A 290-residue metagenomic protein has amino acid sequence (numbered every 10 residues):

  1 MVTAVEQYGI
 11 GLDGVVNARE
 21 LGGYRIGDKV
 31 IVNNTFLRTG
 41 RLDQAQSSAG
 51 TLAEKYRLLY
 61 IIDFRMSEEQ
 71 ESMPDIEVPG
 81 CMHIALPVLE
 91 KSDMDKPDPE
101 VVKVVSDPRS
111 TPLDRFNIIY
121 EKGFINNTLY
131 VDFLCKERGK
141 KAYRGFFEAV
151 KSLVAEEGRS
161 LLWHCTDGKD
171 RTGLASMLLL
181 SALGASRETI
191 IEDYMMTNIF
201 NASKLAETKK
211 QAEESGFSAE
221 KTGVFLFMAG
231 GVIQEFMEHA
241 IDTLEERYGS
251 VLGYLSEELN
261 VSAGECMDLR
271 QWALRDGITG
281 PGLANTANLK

Functional and structural regions predicted by a protein language model:
M1-L162, L174-K290: Cys-dependent protein tyrosine phosphatase-like superfamily
D167, R171-T172: Ser/Thr-glycine-rich phosphate-binding loops at phosphate-binding pockets of nucleotides, nucleotide cofactors
